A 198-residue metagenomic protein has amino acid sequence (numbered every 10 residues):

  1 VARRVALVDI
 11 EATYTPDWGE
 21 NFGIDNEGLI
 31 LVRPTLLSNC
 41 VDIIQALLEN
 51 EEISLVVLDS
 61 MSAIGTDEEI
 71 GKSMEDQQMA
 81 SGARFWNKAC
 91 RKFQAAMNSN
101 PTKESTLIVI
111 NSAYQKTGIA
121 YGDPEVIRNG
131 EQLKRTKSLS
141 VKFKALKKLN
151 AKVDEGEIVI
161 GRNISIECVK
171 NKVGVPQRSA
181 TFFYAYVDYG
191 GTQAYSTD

Functional and structural regions predicted by a protein language model:
V1, N21, T136-S140: Alpha-helix C-terminal capping segments
V1, S54-V56, L107, Q193-D198: Generic low-polarity alpha-helical segments
A2-K88, K92: Conserved inter-motif catalytic segment of the P-loop NTP-binding fold
L47, M79-S196: Phosphate-binding/switch region of NTP-binding enzymes
